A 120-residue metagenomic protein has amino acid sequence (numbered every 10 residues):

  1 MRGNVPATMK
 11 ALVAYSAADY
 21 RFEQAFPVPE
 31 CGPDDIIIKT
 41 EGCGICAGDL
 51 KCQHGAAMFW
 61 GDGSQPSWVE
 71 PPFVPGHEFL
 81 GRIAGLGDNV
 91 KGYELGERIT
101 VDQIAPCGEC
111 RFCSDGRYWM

Functional and structural regions predicted by a protein language model:
M1-K10: Basic/polar N-terminal segments that are highly enriched at the extreme N-terminus, encompassing both cleavable
A14, C46, N89: Detector for the N-terminal beta1/A-loop initiation region of ABC nucleotide-binding domains
S16-A18, G32: Residue-level recognition of beta-strand termini and adjacent short loop/turns
A18-E23, A47-G48: Short N-terminal binding/cap micro-motifs at the start of the first secondary-structure element
A25-P27: Generic structural detector for well-ordered beta-strands
P29-C43, M58-S114: Glycine-rich beta-strand-centered segment in the early N-terminal region that forms part of a ligand/cofactor-binding
L50, H54-G61, S114-M120: Iron-sulfur (Fe-S) cluster-binding segments and ferredoxin-like electron-carrier domains, especially [2Fe-2S]
